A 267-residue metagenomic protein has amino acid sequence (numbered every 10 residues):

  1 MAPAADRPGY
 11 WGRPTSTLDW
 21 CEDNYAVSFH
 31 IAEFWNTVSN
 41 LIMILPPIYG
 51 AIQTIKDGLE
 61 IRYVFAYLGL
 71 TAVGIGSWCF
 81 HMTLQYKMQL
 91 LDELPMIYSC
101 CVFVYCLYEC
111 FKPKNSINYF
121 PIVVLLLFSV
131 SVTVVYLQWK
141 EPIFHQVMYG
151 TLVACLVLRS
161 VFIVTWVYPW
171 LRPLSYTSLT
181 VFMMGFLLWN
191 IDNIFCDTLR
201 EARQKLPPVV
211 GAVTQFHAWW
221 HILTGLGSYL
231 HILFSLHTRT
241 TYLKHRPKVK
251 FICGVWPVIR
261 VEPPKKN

Functional and structural regions predicted by a protein language model:
A2-N267: Multi-pass alpha-helical transmembrane bundles in non-GPCR membrane proteins that perform intramembrane catalysis
